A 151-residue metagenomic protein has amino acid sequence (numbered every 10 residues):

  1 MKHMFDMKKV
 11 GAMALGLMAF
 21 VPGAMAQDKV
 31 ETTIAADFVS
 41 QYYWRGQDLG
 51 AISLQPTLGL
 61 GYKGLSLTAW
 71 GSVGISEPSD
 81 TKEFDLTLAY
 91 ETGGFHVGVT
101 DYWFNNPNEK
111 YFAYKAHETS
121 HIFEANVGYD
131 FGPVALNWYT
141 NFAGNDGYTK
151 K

Functional and structural regions predicted by a protein language model:
K2-D6, V10, P22-K151: Outer-membrane beta-barrel proteins
A12-F20: Hydrophobic helical h-region of N-terminal Sec-dependent signal peptides in bacterial secretory/periplasmic proteins
